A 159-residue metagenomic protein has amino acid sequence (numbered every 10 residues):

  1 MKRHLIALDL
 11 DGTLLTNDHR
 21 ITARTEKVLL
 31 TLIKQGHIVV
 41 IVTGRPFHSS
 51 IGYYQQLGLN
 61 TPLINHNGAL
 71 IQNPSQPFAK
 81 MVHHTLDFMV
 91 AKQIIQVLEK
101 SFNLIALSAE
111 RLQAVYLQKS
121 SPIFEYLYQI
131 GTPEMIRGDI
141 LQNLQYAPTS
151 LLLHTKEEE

Functional and structural regions predicted by a protein language model:
M1-K2, Q35: Short loop/turn elements that form and flank the Walker-type P-loop nucleotide-binding site in RecA-like NTPase cores
K2-H19, I94: Asp-based phosphoryl-transfer active-site loop
D9, H66, H154: Conserved residues at the C-terminal ends of beta-strands
A23-F124: Active-site phosphate-binding/coordination module
L104-E159: Conserved acidic, metal-coordinating active-site core of Asp-based, Mg2+-dependent phosphoryl-transfer enzymes
